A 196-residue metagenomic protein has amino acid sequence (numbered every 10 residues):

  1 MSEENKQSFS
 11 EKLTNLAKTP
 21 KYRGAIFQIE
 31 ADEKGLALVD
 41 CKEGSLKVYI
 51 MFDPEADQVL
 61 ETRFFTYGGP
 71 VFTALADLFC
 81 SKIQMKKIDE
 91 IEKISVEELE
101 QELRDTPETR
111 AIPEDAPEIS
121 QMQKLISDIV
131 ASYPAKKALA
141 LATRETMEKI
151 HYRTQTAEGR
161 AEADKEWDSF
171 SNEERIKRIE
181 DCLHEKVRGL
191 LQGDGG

Functional and structural regions predicted by a protein language model:
M1-G196: Domain-level signature for proteins that mediate thiol-based redox and metal-cofactor handling
